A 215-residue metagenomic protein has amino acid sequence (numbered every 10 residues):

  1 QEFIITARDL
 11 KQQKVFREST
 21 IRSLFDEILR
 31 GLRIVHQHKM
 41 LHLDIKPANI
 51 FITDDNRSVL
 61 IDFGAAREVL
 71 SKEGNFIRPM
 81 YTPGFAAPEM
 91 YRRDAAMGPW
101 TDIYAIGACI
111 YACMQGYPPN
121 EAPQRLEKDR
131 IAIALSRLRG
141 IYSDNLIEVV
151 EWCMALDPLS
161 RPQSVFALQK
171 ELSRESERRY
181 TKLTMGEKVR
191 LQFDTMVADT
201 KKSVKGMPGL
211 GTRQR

Functional and structural regions predicted by a protein language model:
L24-F25: Activation segment signature within eukaryotic-like protein kinase domains
I28-M40: Protein kinase catalytic-loop region centered on the HRD/HxD motif
N75-M90: Conserved activation segment of eukaryotic-like protein kinases, specifically the C-terminal portion of the activation
E89-W100: Conserved end of the kinase activation segment
I141-L156: Conserved C-terminal C-lobe helix
R161: Conserved HRD-motif arginine in the catalytic loop of eukaryotic-like protein kinases
